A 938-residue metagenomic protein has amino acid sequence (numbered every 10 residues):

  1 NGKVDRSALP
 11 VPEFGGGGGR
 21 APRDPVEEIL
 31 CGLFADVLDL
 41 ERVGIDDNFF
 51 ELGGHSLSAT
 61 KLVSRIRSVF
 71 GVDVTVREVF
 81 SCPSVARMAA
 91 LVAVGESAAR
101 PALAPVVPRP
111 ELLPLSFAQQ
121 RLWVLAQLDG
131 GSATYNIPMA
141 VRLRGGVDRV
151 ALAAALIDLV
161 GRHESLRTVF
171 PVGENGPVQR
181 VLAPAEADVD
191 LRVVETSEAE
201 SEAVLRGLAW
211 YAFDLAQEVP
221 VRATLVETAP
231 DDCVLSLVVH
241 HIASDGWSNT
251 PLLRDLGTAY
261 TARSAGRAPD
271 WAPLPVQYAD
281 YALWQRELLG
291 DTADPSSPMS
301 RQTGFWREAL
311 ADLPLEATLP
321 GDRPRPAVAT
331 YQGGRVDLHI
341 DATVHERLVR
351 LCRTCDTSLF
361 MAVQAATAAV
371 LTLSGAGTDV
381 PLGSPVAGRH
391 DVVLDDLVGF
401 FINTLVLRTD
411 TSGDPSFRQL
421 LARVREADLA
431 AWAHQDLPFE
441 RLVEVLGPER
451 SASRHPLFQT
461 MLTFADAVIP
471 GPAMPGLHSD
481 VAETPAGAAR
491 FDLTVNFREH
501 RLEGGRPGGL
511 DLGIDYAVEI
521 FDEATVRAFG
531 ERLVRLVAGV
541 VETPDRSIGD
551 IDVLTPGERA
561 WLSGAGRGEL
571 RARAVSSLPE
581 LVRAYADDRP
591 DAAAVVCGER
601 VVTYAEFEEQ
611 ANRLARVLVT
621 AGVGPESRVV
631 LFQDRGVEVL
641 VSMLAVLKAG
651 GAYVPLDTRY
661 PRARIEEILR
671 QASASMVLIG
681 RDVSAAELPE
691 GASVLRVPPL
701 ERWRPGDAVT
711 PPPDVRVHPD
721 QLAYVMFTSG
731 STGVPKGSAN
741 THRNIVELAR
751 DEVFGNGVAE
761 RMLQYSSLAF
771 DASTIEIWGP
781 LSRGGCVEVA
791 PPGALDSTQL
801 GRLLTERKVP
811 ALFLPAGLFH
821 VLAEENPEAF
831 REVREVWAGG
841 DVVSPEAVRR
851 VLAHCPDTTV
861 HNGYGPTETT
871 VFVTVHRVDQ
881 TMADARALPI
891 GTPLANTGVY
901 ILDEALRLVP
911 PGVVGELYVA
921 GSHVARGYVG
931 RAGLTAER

Functional and structural regions predicted by a protein language model:
N1, S81, G130-G131, E174 (+13 more regions): AMP-binding (ANL) adenylation modules
N1-D5, V11-L274, G321, H345-E346 (+11 more regions): Carrier-protein-dependent adenylate-forming modules in NRPS/ANL systems
N1-P10, D24-C31, A35, I45-E51 (+14 more regions): Core catalytic subdomain of AMP-forming adenylate-forming
D36, S68, Q120-G130, P138-V147 (+20 more regions): Adenylate-forming
E41, S358, T378, G624 (+5 more regions): Short acidic/polar active-site loop segments enriched in Thr and Asp
E51, R142, V169-P171, R180-V181 (+28 more regions): Short beta-strand segments
D391, E638-L644, G651-R670, D707-P911 (+2 more regions): Motif- and composition-driven signal specific to adenylation
G549-W561: Short, highly charged C-terminal tails/helix-capping segments
